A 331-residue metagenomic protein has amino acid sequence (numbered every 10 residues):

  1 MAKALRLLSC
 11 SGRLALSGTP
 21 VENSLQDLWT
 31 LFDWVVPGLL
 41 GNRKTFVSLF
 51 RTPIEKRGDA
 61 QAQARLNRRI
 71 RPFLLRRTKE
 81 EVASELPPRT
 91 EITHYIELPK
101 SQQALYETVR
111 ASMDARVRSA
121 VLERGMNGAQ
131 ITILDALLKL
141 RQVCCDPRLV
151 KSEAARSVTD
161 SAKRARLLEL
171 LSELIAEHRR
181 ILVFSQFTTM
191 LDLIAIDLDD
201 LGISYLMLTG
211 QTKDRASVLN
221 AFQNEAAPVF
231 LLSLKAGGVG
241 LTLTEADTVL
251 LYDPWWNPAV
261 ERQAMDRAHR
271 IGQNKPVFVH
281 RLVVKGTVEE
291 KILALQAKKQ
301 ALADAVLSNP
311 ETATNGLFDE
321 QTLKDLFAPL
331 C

Functional and structural regions predicted by a protein language model:
M1-V82, L122: Conserved P-loop NTPase motor "coupling/switch" region that bridges the ATPase
R6-S11, L86-P87, L243-T244, I271-G272: Short, conserved loop/helix-junction motifs that constitute active-site signature segments in enzyme catalytic cores
G12, P228-V229, T248: Short, Asp-centered acidic motifs that coordinate Mg2+ and/or phosphate in catalytic or ligand-binding sites
T19-L25, P37-L40, P53-I54, K100-Q103 (+7 more regions): Conserved nucleotide-binding/hydrolysis micro-motifs of P-loop NTPases
D27-T30, L241-P254, P276-L282: A short beta-strand element within the Helicase C-terminal
S84-E107, V121-L241, E311-T312, L317-C331: Conserved Helicase C-terminal RecA-like lobe
Q103, W256-C331: A conserved SF2-helicase RecA2
